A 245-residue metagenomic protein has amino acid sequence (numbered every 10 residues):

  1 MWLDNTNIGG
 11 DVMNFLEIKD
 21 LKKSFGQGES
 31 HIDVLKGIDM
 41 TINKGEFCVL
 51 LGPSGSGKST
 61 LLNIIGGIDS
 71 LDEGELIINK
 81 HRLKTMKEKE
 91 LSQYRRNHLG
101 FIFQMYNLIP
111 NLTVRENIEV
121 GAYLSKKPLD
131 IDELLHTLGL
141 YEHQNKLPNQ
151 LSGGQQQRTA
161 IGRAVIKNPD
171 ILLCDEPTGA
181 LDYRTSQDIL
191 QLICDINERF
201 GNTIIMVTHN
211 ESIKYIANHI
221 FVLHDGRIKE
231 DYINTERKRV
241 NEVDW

Functional and structural regions predicted by a protein language model:
G52-S56: Walker A (P-loop) phosphate-binding loop of ABC-type ATPase nucleotide-binding domains
G74-R82, V120: Conserved ABC transporter NBD signature motif
L83-G100, K238-E242: ABC ATPase NBD coupling module
L112-E119: Short coil-to-helix segment of the ABC ATPase nucleotide-binding domain corresponding to the Q-loop/switch region
L147-Q157: Conserved ABC ATPase signature
N168: Conserved catalytic motifs of ABC-family nucleotide-binding domains
L172-D175: Catalytic Walker B motif of ABC-type/P-loop ATPase nucleotide-binding domains
